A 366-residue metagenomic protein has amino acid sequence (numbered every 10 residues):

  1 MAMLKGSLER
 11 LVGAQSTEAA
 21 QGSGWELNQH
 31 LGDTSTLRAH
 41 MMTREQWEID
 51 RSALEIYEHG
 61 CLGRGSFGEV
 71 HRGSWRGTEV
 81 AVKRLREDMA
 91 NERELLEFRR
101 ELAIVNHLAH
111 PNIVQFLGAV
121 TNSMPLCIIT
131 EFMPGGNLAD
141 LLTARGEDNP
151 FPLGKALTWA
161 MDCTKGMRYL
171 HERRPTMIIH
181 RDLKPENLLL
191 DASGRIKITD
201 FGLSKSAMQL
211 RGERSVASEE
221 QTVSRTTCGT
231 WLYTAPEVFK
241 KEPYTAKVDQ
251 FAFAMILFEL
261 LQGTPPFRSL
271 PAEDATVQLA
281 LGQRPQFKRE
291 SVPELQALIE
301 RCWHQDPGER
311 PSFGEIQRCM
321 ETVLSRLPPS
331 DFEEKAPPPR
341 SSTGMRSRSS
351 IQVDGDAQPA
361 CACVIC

Functional and structural regions predicted by a protein language model:
H59-S66, V70: Protein kinase glycine-rich loop
E69-R72, R76-E87: Glycine-rich ATP phosphate-binding loop
F98, L102-A103: Regulatory alphaC helix of protein kinase catalytic domains
G118-A119: A short, aromatic-enriched beta-strand patch in the conserved N-lobe beta-sheet of the protein kinase catalytic domain
M124-N137: Conserved short submotifs of the Hanks-type protein kinase catalytic core that shape the nucleotide-binding pocket
K165-I178: Protein kinase catalytic-loop region centered on the HRD/HxD motif
